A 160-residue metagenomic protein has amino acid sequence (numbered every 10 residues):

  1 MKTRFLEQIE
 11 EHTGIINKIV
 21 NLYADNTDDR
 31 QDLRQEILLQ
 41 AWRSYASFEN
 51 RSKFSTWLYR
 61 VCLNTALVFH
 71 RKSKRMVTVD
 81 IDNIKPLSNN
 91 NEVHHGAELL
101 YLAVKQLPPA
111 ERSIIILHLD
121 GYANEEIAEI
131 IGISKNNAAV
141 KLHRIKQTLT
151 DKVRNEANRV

Functional and structural regions predicted by a protein language model:
M1-K18, Q31: A short, charge-rich alpha-helical start-of-domain segment used by transcription regulators
I15, L99-L102, A110-S113: Pre-recognition alpha-helix immediately N-terminal to the DNA-recognition helix within helix-turn-helix or winged-helix
K18, D32-L39, R43, S52-N64: Structural recognition of an alpha-helix C-terminal capping motif at a helix-to-coil junction
I37, V61, I114-I115, I127-A128 (+1 more regions): Hydrophobic positions on the alpha-helical face of helix-turn-helix-like DNA-binding modules
S47-E49, R60-V79, V93: Arg/Lys-rich amphipathic alpha helix in sigma70-family domain 2
M76, D82-K105: Acidic, proline/glycine-rich intrinsically disordered inter-domain spacer in sigma factors
L107-E126, I130: Short amphipathic alpha helix immediately N-terminal
I131-N155: DNA-recognition helix of helix-turn-helix
